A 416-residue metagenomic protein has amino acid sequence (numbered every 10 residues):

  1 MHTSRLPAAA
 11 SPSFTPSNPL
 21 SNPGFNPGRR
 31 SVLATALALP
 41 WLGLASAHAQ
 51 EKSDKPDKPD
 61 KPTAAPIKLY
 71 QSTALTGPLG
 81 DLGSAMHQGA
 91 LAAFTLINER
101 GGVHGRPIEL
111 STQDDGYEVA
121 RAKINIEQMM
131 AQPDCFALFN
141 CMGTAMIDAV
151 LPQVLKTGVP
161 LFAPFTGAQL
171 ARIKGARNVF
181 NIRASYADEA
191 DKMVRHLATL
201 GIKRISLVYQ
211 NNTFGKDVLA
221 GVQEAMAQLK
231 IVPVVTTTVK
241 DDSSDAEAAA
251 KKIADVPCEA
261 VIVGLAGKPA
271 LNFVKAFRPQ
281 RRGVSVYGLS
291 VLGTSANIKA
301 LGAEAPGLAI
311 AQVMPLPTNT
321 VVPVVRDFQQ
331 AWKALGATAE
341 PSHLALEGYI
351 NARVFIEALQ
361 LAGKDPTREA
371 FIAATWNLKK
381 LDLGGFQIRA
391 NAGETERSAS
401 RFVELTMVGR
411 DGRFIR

Functional and structural regions predicted by a protein language model:
M1-P27, A34-S46: N-terminal secretory signal peptides
A49-Q71, V103-P107, A198-G201: Immediate post-signal peptide segment of exported/extracytoplasmic ligand-binding proteins
P66, D81-Q88, G101-L170, V239-S244 (+1 more regions): Beta-alpha junction/loop-to-helix N-cap segments that form part of ligand/metal-binding clefts
P66-L91, Q113-V119, M142-G143, V208-G215 (+2 more regions): Extracytoplasmic "Venus flytrap"
P78, L82, M86-A93, A122-I126 (+15 more regions): Stable alpha-helical elements in mature extracytoplasmic
D134-T236, S285-G307: Extracytoplasmic ligand/sensor domains, especially the bilobed periplasmic-binding protein
V274-G348, G412-I415: Extracellular/periplasmic periplasmic-binding protein-like sensory domains
A334-L346, I356-F414: Segments of small-molecule ligand-sensing domains
